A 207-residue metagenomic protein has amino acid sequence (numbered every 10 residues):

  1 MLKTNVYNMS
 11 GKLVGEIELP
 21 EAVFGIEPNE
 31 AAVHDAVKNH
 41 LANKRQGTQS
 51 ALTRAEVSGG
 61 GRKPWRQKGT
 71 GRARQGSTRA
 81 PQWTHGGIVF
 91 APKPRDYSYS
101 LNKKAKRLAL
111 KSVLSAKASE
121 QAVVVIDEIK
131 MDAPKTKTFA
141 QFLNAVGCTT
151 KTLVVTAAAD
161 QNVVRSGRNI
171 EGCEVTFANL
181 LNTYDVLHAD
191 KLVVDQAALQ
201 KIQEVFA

Functional and structural regions predicted by a protein language model:
M1-Q46, A91-A207: Extended polybasic, low-complexity segments that bind anionic RNA or targeting/receptor surfaces
E30-K68: A short, flexible low-complexity segment enriched in Lys/Arg and Gly/Pro that occurs in N-terminal basic tails
R54-F90: Glycine/serine-rich anion-binding loops at beta->alpha junctions that coordinate negatively charged ligand groups
